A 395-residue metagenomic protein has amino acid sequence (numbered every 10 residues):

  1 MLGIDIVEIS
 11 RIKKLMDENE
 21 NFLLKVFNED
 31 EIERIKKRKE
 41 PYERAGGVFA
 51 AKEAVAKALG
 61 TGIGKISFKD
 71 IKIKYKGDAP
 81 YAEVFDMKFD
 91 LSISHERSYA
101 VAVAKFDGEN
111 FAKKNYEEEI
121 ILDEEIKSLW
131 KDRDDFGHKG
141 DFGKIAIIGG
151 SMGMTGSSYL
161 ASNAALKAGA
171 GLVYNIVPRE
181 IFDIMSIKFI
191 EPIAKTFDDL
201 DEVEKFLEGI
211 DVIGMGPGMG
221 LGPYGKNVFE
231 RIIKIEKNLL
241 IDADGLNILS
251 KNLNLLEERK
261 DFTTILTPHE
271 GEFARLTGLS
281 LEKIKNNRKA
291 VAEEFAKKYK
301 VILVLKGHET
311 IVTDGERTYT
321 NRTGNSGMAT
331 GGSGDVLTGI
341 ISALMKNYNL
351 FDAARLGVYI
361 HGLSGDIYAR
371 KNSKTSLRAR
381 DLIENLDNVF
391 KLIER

Functional and structural regions predicted by a protein language model:
M1-N115: Core catalytic alpha/beta fold that binds nucleotide/phospho-ligands
N110-N238, N247-I265, E270-R395: Small-residue (G/A/S/T)-rich helix-start motifs and N-terminal tracts that mark the onset
